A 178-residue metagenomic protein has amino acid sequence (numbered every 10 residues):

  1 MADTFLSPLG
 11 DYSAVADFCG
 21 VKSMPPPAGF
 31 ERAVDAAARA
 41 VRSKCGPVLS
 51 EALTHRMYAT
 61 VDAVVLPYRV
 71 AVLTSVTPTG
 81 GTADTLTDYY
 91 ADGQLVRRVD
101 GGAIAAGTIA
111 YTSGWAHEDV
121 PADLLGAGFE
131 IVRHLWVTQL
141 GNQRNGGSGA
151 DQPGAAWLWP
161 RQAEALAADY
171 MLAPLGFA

Functional and structural regions predicted by a protein language model:
M1-A178: Divalent metal-cofactor coordination and adjacent catalytic microenvironments
